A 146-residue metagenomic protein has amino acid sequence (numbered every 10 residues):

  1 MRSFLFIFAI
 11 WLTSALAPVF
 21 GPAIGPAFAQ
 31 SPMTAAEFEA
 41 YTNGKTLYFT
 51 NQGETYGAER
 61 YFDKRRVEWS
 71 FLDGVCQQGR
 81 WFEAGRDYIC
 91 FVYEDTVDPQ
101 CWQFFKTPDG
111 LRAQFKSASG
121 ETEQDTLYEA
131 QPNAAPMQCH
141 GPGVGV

Functional and structural regions predicted by a protein language model:
M1-F4: Positively charged n-region of N-terminal signal peptides that target proteins for export
F6-A23: Bacterial N-terminal signal peptides
P22-Q78, Y88-V146: Lipid interaction determinants
A84-R86: Amphipathic, hydrophobic secondary-structure cores in small proteins
